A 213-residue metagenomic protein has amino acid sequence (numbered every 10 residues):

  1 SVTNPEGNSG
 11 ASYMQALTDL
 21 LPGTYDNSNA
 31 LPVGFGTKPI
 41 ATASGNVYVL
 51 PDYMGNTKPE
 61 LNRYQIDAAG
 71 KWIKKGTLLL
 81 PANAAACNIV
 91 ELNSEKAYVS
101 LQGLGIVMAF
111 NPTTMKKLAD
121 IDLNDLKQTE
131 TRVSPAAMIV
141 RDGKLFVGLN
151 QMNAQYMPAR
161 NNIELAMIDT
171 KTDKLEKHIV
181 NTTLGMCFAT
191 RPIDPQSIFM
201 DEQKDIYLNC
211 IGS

Functional and structural regions predicted by a protein language model:
E6-S9, Y53-T57, G103-I106, M152-Y156 (+1 more regions): Short glycine/acidic-enriched loop and turn motifs that connect beta-strands
S12-Y13, E60-N62, I106-A109, I163-A166: A short loop-to-beta-strand structural motif that recurs across blades of beta-propeller domains
D26-P32, I73-A82, D120-T131, K174-I193: Surface-exposed loop and turn segments in beta-propeller and other repeat-based domains that flank or scaffold
N27-V90: Blade-loop segments of beta-propeller domains
V33-S44, N83-V90, E130-M138, G185-F199: Repeated scaffold domains used in trafficking and secretory/extracellular systems, primarily beta-propellers
S44-G45, S94-E95, D142-G143, Q203-D205: Short coil/turn segments that connect the beta-strands within blades of beta-propeller domains
K75-S94, S100-M108, P112-V140: Asp-box/WD-like beta-propeller blade repeats and closely related beta-sheet repeat scaffolds
R160-D173: Beta-propeller blade signature
